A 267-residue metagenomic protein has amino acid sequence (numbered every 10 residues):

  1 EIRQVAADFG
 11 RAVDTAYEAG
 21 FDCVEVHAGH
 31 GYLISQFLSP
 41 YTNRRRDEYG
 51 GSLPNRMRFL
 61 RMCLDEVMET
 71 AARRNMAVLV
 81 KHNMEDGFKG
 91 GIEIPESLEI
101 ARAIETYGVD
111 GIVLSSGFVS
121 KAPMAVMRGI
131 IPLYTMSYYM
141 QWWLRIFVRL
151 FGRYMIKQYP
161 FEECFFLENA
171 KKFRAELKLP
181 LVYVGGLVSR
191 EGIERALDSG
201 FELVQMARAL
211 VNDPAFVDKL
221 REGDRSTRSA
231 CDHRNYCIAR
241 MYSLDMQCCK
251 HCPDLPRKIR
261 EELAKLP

Functional and structural regions predicted by a protein language model:
E1-P267: Flavin-dependent oxidoreductase catalytic cores
